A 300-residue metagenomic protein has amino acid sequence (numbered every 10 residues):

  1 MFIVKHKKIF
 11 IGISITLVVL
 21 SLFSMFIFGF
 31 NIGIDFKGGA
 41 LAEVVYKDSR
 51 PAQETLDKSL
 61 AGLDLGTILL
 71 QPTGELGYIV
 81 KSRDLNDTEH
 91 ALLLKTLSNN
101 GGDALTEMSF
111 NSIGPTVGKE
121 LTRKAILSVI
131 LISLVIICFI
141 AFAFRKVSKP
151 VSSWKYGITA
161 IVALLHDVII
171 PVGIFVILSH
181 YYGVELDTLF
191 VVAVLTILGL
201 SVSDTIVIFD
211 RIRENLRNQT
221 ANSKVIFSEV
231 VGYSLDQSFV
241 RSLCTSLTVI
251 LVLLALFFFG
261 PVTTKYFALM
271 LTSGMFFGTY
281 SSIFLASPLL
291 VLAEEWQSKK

Functional and structural regions predicted by a protein language model:
M1-K300: A structural signal for conserved, well-ordered secondary-structure elements that form binding/interaction cores
